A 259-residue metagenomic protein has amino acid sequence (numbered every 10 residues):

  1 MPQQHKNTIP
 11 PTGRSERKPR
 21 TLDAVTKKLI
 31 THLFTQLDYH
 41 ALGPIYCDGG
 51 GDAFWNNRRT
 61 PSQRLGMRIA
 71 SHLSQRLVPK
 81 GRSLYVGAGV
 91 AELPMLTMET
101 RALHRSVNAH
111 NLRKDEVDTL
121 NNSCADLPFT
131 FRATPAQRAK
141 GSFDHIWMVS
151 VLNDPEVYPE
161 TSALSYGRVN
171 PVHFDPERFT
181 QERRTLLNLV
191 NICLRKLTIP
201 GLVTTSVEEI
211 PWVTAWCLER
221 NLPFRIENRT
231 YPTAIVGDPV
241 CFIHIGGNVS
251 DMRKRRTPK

Functional and structural regions predicted by a protein language model:
T8-P79: Class I SAM-dependent methyltransferase Rossmann-like catalytic core, especially the SAM/SAH-binding loop
L77-A91: Conserved class I S-adenosyl-L-methionine
G89-H104: Conserved SAM-binding loop of SAM-dependent methyltransferases across substrates and taxa, primarily the Class I
L103-L112: Conserved SAM-binding motif I beta-strand of class I
C124-A136: Conserved SAM-binding strand-loop segment of SAM-dependent methyltransferases
Q137-W147: A short acidic, Gly/Pro-enriched loop at the edge of an enzyme's catalytic core that lines a small-molecule cofactor
V149-I192: Mobile active-site "lid"/loop adjacent to the S-adenosyl-L-methionine
P211-K259: Class I S-adenosyl-L-methionine
